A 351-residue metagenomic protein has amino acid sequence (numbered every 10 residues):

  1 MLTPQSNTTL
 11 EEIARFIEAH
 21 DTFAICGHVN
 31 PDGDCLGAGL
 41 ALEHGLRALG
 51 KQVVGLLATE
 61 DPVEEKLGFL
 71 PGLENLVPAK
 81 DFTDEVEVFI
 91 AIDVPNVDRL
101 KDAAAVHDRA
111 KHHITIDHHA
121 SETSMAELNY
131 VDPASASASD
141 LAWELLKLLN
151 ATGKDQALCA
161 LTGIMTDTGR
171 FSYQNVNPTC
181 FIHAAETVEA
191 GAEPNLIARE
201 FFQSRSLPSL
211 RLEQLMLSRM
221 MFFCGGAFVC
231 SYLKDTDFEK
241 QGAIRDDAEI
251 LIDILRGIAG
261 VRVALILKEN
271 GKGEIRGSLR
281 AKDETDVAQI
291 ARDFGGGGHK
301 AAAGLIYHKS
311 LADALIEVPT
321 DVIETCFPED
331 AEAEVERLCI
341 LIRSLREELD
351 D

Functional and structural regions predicted by a protein language model:
L2-V29, G37-E65, T83-V88, G169-D351: Hydrophobic helix-and-loop "lid/oligomerization" segment in the mid-to-C-terminal part of catalytic domains
P4, E74-A79, Y130-A134: Short acidic-hydrophobic, aromatic-tinged amphipathic segments that line or gate anion-handling sites
N30-P31, V94-V97, H119-S121, D235-T236 (+1 more regions): Short glycine-rich anion-binding loops that position phosphate/pyrophosphate groups of nucleotides and phosphorylated
A38, G68, D102-A105, E127-L128 (+1 more regions): Short amphipathic alpha-helical segments
P62-V63, G68-P78: Glycine-rich oxoanion-binding loops at beta->alpha junctions
L70-G72, R109, M125-A126, F294: Short, structured coil segments at secondary-structure junctions
P78-L128: Active-site cofactor/cluster-binding pocket
I116-H183: Short alpha-helices
